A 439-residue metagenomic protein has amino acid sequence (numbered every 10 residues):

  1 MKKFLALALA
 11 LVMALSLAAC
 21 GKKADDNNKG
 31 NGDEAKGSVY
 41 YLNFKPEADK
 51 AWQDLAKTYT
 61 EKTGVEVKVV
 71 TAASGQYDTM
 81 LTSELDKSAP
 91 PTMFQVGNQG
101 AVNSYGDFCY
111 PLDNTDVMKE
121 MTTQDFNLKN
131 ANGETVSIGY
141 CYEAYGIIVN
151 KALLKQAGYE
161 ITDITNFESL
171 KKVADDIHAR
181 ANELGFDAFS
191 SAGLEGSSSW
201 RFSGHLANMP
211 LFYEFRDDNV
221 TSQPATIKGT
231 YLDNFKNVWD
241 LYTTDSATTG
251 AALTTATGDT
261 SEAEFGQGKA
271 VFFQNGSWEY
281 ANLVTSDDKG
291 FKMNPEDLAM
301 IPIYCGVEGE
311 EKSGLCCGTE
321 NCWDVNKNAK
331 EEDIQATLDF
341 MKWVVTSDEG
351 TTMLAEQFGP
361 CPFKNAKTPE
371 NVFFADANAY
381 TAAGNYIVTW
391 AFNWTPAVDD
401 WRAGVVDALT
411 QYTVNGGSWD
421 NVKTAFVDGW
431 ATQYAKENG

Functional and structural regions predicted by a protein language model:
T58-Q124, A152-G158, T165, E264 (+2 more regions): Extracytoplasmic "Venus flytrap"/periplasmic binding protein-like
K62, Q156-A157, D288-E356: Extracytoplasmic/periplasmic substrate-recognition and gating elements
E84, P91-T92, M118-L154, D187 (+2 more regions): A structural signal for short loop-to-beta-strand junctions that line the ligand-binding cleft of periplasmic/secreted
G97-V149, R201, H205, P295-P302: Hinge/lid segment of periplasmic solute-binding proteins
D113-F126, G193, L211-N237, D287-M293 (+3 more regions): Short, solvent-exposed loop/beta-turn-alpha elements that line the ligand-binding surface or hinge of extracytoplasmic
V136-Y140, Y145, K171-P224, A270: Extracytoplasmic/periplasmic solute-binding protein
G139, E356-F363, N378-Y434: C-terminal capping/gating helix-and-loop segments adjacent to ligand/active sites or protein-protein/ligand interfaces
A174-D175, T221-T255: Glycine-centered hinge/linker elements that transmit conformational signals in sensory and ligand-binding systems
